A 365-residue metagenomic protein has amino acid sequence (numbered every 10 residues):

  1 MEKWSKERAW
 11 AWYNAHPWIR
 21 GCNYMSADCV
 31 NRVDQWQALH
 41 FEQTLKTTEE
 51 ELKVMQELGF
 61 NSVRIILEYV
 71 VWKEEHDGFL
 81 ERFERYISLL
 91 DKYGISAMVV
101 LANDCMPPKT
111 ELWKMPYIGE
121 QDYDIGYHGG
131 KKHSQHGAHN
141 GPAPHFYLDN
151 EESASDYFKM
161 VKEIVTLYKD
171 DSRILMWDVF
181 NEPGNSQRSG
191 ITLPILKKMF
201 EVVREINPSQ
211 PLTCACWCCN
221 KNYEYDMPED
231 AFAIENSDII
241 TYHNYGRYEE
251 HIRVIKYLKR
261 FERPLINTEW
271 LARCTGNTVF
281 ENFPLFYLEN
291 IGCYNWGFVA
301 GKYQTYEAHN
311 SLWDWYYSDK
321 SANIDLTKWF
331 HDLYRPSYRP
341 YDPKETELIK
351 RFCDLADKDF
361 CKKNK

Functional and structural regions predicted by a protein language model:
M1-S237, H243, Y248, R260-F261 (+8 more regions): Active-site mouth of glycoside hydrolases
P228-D230, V254, N282: Acidic, amphipathic alpha-helical patches
H251-P264: A contiguous binding-surface segment within folded domains or other stable secondary-structure elements
N267-T268, C293-G297: Conserved active-site loop/cleft motifs that coordinate metal ions or position small ligands
N282, G301, A308: CBM-like carbohydrate-recognition segments
L285: Short, acidic, metal-binding catalytic loop of nucleotide-sugar glycosyltransferases
N295, Y306-L312: Active-site pocket-lining/capping segments in soluble small-molecule metabolic enzymes
L333-Y334, Y338-K365: Carbohydrate-binding surfaces of carbohydrate-active enzymes
